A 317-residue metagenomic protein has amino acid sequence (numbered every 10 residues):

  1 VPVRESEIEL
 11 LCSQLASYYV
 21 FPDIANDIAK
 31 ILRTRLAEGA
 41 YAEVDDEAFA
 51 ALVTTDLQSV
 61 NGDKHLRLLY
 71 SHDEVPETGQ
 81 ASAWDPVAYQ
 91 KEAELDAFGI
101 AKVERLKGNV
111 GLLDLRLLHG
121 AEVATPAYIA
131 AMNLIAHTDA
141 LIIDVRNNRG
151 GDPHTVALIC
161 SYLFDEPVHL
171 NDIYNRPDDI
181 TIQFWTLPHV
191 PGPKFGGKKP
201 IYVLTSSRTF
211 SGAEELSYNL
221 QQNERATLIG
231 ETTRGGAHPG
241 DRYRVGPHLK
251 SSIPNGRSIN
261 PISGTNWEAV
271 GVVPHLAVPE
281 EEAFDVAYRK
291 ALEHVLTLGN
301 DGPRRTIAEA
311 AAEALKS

Functional and structural regions predicted by a protein language model:
V1-L112, L117-I129, N133-A140, P279 (+2 more regions): Terminal targeting/pro-maturation regions of precursor/exported proteins
L11, L57, L113, I143 (+3 more regions): Terminal peptide-recognition signature
R33, G111-R116, I142-D144, P200-L204 (+2 more regions): Soluble periplasmic/extracytoplasmic beta-strand elements of cell-envelope proteins
S71, L115-L118, V145-N147, N175 (+3 more regions): Active-site-proximal beta-strand/loop segments in catalytic clefts of secreted hydrolases
T138-D152: Short, glycine-/small-residue-enriched flexible loop/hinge segments at domain edges that mediate gating
L141, E224-G236: Short, well-structured beta-strand/strand-turn elements
G151-P200, R208, H238-R244, N255-R257 (+1 more regions): Gly/Ser/Thr-rich loop/hinge elements
G235-S263, W267-H275, P279: C-terminal regions of proteins
